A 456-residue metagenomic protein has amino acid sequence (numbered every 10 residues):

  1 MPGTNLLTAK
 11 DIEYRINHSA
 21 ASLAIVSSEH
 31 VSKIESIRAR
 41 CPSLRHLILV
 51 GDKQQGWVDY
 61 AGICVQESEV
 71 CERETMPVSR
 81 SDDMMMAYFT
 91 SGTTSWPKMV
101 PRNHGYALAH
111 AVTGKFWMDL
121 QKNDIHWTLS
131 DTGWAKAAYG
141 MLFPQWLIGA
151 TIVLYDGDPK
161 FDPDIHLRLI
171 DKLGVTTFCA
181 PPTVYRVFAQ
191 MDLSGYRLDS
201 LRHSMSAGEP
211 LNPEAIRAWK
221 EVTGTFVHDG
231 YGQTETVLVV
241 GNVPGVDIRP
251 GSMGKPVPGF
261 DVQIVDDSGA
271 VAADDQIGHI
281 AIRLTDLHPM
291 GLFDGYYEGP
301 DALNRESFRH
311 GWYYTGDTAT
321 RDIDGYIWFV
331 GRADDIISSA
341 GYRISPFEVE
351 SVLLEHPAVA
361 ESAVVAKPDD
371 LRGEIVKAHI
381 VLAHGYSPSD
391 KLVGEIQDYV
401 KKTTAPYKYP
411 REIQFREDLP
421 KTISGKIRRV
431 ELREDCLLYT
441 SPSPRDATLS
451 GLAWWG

Functional and structural regions predicted by a protein language model:
M1-V65, G174, H384, K402 (+1 more regions): Structural core segment of the AMP-binding/adenylate-forming
L7, E13-N17, S22-S27, D171 (+7 more regions): AMP-binding/adenylate-forming catalytic core of the ANL superfamily
L49, Q55, V65-F89, W96 (+2 more regions): Conserved pre-ATP/AMP-binding loop-to-beta segment of ANL
M85-A109, G451-L452: Conserved AMP-binding A3 loop
T90, Y439-P444: Conserved small/polar residues in nucleotide/adenosyl-binding loops
L108-T176, M191: Conserved AMP-binding/adenylation subdomain of ANL enzymes
L147, V175-A180, A189-R249, D261 (+1 more regions): Gly/Ser/Thr-rich phosphate-binding loop
P256-G259, A270-E306, I344: Conserved ATP/PPi-binding loop(s) of AMP-dependent carboxylate-activating enzymes
